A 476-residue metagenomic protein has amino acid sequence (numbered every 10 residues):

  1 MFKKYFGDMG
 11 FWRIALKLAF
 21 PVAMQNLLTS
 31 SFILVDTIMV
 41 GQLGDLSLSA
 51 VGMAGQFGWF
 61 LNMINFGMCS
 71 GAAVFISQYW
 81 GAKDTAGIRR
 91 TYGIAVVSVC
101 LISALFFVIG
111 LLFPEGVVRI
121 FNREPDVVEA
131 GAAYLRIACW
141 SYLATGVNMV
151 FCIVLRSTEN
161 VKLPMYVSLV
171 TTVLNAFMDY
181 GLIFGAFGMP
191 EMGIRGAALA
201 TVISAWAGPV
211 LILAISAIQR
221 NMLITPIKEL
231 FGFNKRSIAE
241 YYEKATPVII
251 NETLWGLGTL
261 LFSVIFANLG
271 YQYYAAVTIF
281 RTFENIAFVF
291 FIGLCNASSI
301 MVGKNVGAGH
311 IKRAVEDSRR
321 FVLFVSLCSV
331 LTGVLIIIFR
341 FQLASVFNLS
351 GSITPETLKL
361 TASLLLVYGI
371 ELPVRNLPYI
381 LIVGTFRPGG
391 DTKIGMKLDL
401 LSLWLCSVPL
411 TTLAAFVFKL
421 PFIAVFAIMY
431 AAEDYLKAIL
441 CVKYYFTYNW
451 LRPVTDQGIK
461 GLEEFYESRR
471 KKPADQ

Functional and structural regions predicted by a protein language model:
M1-A19, I76-L143, E191-T246, V302-E371 (+1 more regions): Short alpha-helical transmembrane segments in multi-pass integral membrane proteins
F6-I38, Q42-L43, Q56-G71, F75 (+6 more regions): N-terminal transmembrane alpha-helices
K17-D36, I137, T171, S204-G208 (+4 more regions): Transmembrane helical elements of multi-pass membrane transporters/channels
L27, S31-S49, V118-P125, G181-M192 (+4 more regions): Helix-terminus/linker motif at the lipid-water interface of multi-pass membrane proteins
T29, I33-D36, V40, N62-C69 (+17 more regions): Alpha-helical transmembrane segments and their lipid-water interface positions in multi-pass membrane proteins
D45-Q56, G131, L135, Y271-I286 (+2 more regions): Small-residue hotspots at the loop-to-helix junctions and early N-terminal turns of transmembrane alpha-helices
L48-L111, T145-P164, A276-R340, N376-I394: Small-residue-rich hydrophobic transmembrane alpha-helices
C69, A138-S157, P164-T172, A197-I212 (+5 more regions): Short runs within selected transmembrane alpha-helices of multi-pass transporters and secretion channels
